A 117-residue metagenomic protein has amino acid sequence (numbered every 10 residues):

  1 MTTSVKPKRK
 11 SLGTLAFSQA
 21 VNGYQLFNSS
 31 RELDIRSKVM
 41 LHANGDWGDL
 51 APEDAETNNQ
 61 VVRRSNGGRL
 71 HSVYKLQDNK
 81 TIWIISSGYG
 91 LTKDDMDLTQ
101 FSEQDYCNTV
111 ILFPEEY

Functional and structural regions predicted by a protein language model:
M1-T3, T92-K93: Low-complexity, charged, repeat-rich alpha-helical/coil interaction segments
T2-H71: Compact soluble domain cores
N66-Y117: Short, compact, well-ordered microdomains
